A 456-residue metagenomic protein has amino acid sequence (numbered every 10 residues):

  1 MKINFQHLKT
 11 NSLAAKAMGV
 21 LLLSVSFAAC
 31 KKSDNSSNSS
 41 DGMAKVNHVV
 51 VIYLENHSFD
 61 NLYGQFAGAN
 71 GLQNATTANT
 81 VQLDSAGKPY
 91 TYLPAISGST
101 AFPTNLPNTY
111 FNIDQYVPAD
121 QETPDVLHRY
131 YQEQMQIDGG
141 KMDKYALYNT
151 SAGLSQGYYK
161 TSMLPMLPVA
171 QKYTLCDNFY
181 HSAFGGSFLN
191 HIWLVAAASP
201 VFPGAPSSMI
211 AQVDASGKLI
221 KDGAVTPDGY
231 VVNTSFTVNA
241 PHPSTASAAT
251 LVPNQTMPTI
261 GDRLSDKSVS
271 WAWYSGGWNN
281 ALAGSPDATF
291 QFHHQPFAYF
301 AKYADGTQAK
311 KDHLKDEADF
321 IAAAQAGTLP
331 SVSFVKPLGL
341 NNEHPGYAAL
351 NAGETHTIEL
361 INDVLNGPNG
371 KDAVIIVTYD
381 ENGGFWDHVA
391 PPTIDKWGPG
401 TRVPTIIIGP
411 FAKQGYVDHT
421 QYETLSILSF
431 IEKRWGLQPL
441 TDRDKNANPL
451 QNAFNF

Functional and structural regions predicted by a protein language model:
I3-M18: Bacterial N-terminal signal peptides that target proteins for export
S24-F27: Bacterial Sec-type N-terminal signal peptides, specifically the leucine/valine-rich hydrophobic h-region
C30-F456: N-terminal pro-sequences and low-complexity stem/linker regions of secreted or lumenal proteins
